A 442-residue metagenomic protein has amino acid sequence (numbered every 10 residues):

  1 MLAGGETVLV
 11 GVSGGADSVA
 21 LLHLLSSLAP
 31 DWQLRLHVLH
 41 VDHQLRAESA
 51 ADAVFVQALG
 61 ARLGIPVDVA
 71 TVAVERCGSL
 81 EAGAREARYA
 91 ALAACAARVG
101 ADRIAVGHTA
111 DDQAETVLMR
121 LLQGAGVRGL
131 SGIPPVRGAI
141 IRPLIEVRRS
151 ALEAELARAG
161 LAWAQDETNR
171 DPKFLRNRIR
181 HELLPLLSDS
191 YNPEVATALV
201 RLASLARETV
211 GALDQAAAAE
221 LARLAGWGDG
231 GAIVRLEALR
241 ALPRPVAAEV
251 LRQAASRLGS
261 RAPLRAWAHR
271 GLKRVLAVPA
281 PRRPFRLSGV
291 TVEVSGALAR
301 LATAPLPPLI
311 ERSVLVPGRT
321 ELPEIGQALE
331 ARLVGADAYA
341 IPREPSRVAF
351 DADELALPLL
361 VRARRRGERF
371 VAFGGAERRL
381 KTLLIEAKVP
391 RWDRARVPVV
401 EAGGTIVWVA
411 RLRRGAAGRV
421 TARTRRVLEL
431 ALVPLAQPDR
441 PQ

Functional and structural regions predicted by a protein language model:
M1-D17, L34-H37, V41-H43, V72-V74 (+7 more regions): AMP-forming adenylation/ATP pyrophosphatase catalytic core
M1-P185, Q215: Core alpha/beta nucleotide-donor-binding catalytic domains of modification enzymes
D166-R170, P193-A196, P263: Short, surface-exposed loop/turn segments at secondary-structure junctions
L186-A198: Inter-helical turn/loop segments and adjacent helix faces that build the functional surface of alpha-helical bundle
